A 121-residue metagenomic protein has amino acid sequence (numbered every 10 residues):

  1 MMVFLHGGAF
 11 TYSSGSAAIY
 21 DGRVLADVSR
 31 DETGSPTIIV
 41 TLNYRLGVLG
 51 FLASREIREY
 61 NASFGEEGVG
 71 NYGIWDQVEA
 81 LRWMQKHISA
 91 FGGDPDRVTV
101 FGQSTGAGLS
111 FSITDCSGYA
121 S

Functional and structural regions predicted by a protein language model:
M1-S121: Serine-hydrolase-like catalytic core of hydrolytic proteins
